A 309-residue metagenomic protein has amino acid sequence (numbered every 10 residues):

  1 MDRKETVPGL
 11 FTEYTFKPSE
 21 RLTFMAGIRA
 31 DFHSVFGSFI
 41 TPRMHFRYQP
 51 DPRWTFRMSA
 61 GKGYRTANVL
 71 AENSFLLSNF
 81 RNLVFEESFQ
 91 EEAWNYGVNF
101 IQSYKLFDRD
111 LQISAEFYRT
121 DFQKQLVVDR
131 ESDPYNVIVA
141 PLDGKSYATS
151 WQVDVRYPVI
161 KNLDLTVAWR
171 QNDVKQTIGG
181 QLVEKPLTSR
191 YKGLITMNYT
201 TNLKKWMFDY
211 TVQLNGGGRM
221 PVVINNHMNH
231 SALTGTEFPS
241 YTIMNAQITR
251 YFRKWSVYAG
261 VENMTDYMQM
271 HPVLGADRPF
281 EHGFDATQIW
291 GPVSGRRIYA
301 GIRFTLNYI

Functional and structural regions predicted by a protein language model:
M1-H33, F39-R43, Y157, K161-D173: Surface-exposed extracellular loop regions of Gram-negative outer-membrane beta-barrel proteins
T6-P8, I28-S34, A60-T66, N73-F75 (+8 more regions): Transmembrane beta-strands of outer-membrane beta-barrel pores
T6-T12, F24, I28, I40-F46 (+7 more regions): Hydrophobic, lipid-facing positions within transmembrane beta-strands of outer-membrane proteins
F16-F24, I40, Y48-P52, E92 (+8 more regions): Outer-membrane beta-barrel strand-turn architecture
K17-S19, I113-D121, P141-V223, R303-Y308: Gram-negative outer-membrane beta-barrel transporters
F24-A26, F56-M58, Y96, L111-A115 (+6 more regions): Transmembrane beta-strands of outer-membrane beta-barrel proteins
Q49-D51, T55-R57, F89-Y147: Membrane-embedded beta-barrel scaffold of Gram-negative outer-membrane proteins
L214-V223, T249-I309: C-terminal beta-signal and adjacent terminal beta-strands/loops of Gram-negative outer-membrane beta-barrel proteins
